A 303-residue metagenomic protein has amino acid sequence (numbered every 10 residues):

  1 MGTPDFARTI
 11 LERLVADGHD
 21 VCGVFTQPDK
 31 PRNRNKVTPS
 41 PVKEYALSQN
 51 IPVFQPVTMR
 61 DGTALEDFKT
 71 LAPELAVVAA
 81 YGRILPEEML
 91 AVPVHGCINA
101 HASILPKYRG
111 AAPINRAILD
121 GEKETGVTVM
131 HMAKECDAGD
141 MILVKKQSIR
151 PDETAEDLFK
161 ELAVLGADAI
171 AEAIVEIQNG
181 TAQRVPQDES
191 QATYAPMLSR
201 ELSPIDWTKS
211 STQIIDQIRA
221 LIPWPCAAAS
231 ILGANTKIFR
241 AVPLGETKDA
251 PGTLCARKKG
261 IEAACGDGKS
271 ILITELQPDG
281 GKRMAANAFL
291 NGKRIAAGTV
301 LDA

Functional and structural regions predicted by a protein language model:
M1-N35: N-terminal Rossmann-like dinucleotide-binding module
G2, V24, A46, A76 (+7 more regions): A residue-level signal for conserved active-site and pocket-lining positions in enzyme catalytic cores
P4-F6, V57-R60, Y81-R83, L244: Short beta->alpha connector loops
A16-D17, Q27, L75-Y194, S199-E201: Donor/substrate-binding cores of folate-linked one-carbon enzymes
D20, N50-P52, G96: Conserved beta-strand segments of alpha/beta enzyme cores
G23, Q55, I142-L143: A structural microfeature
Q27, P31-A72: N-terminal glycine-/serine-/threonine-rich beta1-alpha1-beta2 phosphate-ribose binding loop of Rossmann-like
T208-A303: An anion-binding loop in the catalytic cleft
